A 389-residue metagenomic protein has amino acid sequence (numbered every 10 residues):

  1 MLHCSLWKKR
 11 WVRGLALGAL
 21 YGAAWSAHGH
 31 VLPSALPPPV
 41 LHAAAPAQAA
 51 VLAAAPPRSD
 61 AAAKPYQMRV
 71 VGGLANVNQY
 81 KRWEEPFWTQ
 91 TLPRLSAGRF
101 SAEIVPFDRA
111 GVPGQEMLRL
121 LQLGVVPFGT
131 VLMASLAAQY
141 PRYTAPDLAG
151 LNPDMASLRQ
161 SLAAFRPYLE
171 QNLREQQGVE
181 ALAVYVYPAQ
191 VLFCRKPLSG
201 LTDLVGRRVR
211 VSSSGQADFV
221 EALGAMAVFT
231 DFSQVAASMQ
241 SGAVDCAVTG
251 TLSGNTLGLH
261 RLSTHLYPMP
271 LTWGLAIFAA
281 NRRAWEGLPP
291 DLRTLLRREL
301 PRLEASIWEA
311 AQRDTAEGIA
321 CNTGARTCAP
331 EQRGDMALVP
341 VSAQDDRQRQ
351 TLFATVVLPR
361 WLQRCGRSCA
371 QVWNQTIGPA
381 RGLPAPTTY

Functional and structural regions predicted by a protein language model:
L2-C4, K9, L17, H30-M155 (+2 more regions): N-terminal secretory/targeting leader peptides
R13-Y21: Hydrophobic helical h-region of N-terminal Sec-dependent signal peptides in bacterial secretory/periplasmic proteins
A24-H28: N-terminal signal peptide c-region/cleavage motif recognized by signal peptidases
P153-Q176: Short, solvent-exposed loop/beta-turn-alpha elements that line the ligand-binding surface or hinge of extracytoplasmic
